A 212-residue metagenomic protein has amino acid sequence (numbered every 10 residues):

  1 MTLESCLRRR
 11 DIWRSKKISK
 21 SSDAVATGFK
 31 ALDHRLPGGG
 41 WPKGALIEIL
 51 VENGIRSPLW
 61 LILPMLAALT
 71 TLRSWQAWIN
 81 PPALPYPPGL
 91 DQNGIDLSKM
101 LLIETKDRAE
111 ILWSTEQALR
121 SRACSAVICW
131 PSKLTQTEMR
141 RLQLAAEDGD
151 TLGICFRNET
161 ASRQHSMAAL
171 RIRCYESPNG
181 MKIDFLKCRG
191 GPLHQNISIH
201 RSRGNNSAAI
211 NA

Functional and structural regions predicted by a protein language model:
M1-W78, Q92, L97, L186-L193 (+3 more regions): Detector for small/aliphatic-rich hydrophobic stretches
L46-E48, L102, R171: Conserved beta-strand scaffold positions in the cores of enzyme catalytic domains, especially in NTP/NDP-utilizing
E48, A77-W78, A126-I128, I154: Structural motif
N53-R56, R108, K133-Q136: Short acidic, S/G/P-rich loop/turn micro-motifs used as interaction or catalytic elements
L59-W60, L112, M139-R140: Conserved strand-to-helix beginnings and helix N-cap segments that scaffold or border functional pockets
L66, T115-E116, L142-Q143: Generic hydrophobic/aromatic pocket-lining and core-packing "Φ" positions
W75-S125, T137, E147-D148: Conserved nucleotide-cofactor-binding alpha/beta core module
K133-H194: Replace "adjacent to P-loop NTPase cores in ATP/GTP-dependent enzymes" with "adjacent to NTP-binding cores
